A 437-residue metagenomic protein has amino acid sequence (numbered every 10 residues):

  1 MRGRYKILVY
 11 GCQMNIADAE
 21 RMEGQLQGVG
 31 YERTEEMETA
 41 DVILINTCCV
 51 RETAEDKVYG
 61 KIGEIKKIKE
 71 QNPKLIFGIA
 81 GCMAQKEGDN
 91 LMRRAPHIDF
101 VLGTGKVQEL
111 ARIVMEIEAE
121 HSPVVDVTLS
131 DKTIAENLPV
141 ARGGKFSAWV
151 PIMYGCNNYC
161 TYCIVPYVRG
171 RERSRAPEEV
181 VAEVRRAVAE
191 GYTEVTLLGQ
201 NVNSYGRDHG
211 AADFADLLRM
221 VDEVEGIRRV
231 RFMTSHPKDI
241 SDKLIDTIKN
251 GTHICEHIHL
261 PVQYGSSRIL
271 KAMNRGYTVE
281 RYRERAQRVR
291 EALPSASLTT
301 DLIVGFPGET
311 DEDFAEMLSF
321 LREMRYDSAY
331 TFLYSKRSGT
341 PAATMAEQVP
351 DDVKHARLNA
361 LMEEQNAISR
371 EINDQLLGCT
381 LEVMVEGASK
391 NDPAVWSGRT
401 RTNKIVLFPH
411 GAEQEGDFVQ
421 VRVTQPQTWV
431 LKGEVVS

Functional and structural regions predicted by a protein language model:
M1-Y205, K243, I258, E280-Q287 (+4 more regions): Proteins enriched for Cys/Gly/acidic motifs involved in redox and nucleic-acid/cofactor modification
V9, A272, A329, F408-P409: Thr-Gly-centered strand-to-loop micro-motif
C12, Y205-D222, G226-I227, M273 (+1 more regions): Radical SAM enzyme [4Fe-4S]-AdoMet core and its adjacent flexible, acidic and glycine-rich loops/tails across
N15, R51-A54, A84, P237 (+3 more regions): Alpha-helix N-cap/loop-to-helix initiation residues
K74-G78, K86, A189-D311, R322: Conserved SAM/AdoMet-binding glycine-rich loop
G143-F146, C156-N158, I254, Y264 (+5 more regions): Short flexible coil/turn linkers enriched for glycine and charged/polar residues that connect secondary-structure
C160, V180, L197, F232 (+7 more regions): Conserved, mostly hydrophobic/aromatic
T344-S437: Terminal RNA-binding accessory module
